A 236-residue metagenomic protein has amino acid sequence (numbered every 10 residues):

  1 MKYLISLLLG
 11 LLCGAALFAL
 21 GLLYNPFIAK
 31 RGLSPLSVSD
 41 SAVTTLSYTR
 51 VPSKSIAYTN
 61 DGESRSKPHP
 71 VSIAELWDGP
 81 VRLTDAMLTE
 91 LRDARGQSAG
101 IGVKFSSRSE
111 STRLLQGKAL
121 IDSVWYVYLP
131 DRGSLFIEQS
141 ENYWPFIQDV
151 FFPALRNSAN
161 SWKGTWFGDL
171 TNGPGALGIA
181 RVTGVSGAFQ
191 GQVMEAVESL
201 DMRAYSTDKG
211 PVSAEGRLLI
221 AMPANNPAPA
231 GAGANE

Functional and structural regions predicted by a protein language model:
K2-P174, A228-E236: Extracellular or lumenal secretory-pathway regions
L120-V124, V182-G184, V193, E215: Extracellular structured ligand-interaction cores
Y128-L135, G184-M194: A short, structured loop/turn motif at beta-sheet edges
R132, D201-R203, P223: Solvent-exposed coil/turn segments that connect beta secondary-structure elements in extracytoplasmic/periplasmic
G168-S186: Short acidic, Pro/Gly- and aromatic-enriched capping/linker segments at domain boundaries
I179-A180, Q192-D201: Short hydrophobic alpha-helical segments that form membrane-spanning helices or hydrophobic packing faces of helical
T183-G184, A204-D208: Catalytic micro-motifs at enzyme active sites that drive phosphoryl/nucleotidyl and oxygen chemistry
T207-E236: Extracytoplasmic/luminal low-complexity segments enriched in Pro/Gly and acidic/polar residues that act as flexible
